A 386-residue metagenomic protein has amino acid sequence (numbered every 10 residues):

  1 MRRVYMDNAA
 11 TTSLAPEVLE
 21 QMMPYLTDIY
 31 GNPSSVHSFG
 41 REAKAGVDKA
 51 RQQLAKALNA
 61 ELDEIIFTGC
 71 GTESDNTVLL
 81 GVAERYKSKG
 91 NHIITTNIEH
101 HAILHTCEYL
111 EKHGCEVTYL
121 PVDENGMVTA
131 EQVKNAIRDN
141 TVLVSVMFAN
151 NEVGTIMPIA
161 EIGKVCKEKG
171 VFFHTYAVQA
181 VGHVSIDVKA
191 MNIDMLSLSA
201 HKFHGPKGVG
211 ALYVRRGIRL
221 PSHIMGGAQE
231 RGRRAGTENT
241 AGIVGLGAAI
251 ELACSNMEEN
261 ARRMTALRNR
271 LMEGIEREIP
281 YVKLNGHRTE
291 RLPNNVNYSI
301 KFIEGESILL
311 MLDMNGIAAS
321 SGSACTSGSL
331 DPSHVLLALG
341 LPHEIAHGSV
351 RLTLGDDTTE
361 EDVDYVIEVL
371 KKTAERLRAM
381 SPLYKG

Functional and structural regions predicted by a protein language model:
M1-G386: Pyridoxal 5′-phosphate
